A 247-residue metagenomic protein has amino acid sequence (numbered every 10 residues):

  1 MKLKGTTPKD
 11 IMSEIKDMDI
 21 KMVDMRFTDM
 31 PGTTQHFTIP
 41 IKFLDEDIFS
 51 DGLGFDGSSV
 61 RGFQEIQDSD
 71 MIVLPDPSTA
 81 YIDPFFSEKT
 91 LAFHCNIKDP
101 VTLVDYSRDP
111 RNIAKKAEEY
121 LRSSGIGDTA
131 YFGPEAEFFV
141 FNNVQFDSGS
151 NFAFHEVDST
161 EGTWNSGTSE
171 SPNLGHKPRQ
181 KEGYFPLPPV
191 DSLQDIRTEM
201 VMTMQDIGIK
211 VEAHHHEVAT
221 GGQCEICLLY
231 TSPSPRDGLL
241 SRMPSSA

Functional and structural regions predicted by a protein language model:
M1-S232, R236: Glycine-rich, acidic/polar active-site loops that bind/position phosphate-bearing ligands
P235-D237, S241-A247: Positively charged, low-complexity/disordered segments
